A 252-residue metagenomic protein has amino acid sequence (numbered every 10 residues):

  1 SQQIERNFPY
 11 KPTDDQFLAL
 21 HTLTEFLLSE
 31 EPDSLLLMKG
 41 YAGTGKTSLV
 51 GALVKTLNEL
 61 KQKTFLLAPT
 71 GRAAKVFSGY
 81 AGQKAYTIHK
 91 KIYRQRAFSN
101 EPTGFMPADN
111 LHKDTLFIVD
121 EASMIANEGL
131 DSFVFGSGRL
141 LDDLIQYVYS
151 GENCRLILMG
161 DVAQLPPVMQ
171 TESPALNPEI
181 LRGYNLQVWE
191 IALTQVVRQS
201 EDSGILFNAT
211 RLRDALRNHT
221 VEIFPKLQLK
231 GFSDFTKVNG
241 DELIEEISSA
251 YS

Functional and structural regions predicted by a protein language model:
P9-E30: N-terminal pre-P-loop "Q-motif" helix
L23, E31, D143, V148-C154 (+1 more regions): Conserved helicase motor core of P-loop NTPases
E30-L36: Pre-Walker A (Motif I) flank of P-loop NTPase domains
A42: The conserved Walker
K46: Conserved lysine of the Walker
L49, L53: Hydrophobic positions on the alpha1 helix immediately C-terminal to the Walker A/P-loop
F65-F117: Inter-Walker segment of RecA-like/P-loop motor cores
D120-A122, V162: Walker B catalytic acidic pair
